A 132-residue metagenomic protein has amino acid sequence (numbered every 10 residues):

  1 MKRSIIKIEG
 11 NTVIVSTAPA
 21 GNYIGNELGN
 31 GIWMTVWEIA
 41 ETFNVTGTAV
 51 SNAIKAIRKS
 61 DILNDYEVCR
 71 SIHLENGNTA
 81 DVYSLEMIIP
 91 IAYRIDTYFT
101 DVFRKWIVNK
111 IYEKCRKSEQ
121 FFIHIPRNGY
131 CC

Functional and structural regions predicted by a protein language model:
M1-E38, T42-V45, I72-C132: Positively charged, aromatic-accented nucleic-acid-binding surfaces
F43, S60-D61: Residues at alpha-helix termini
A49-V50: Helix-turn-helix DNA-binding helix
I54, R58: DNA major-groove recognition helix of helix-turn-helix
I62-N76: Short Lys/Arg-enriched helix C-cap and helix-to-coil transition segments that create basic nucleic-acid-contact patches
